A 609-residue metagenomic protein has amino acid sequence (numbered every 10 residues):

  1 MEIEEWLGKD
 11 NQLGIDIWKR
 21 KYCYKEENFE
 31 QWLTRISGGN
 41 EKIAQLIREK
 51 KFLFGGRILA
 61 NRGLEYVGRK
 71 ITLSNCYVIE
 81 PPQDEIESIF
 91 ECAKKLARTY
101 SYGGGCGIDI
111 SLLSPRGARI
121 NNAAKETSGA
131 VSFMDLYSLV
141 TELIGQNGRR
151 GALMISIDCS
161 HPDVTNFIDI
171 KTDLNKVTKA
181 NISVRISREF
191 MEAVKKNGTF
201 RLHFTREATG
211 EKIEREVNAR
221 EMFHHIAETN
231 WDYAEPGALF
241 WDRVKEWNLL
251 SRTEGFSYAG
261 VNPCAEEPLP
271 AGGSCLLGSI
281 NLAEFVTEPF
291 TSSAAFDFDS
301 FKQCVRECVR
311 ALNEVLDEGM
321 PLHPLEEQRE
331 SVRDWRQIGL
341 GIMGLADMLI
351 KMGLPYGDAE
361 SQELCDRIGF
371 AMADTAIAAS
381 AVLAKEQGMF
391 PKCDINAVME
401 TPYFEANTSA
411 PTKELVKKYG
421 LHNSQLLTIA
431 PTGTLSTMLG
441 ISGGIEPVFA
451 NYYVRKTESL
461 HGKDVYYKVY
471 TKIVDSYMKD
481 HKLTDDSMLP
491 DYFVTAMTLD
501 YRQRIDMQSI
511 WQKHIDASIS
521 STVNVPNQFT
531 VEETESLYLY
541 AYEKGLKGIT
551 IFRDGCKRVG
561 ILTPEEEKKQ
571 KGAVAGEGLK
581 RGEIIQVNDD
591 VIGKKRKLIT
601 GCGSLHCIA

Functional and structural regions predicted by a protein language model:
M1-L73, V78-E80, K196, T205 (+6 more regions): Acidic/polar, glycine-rich intrinsically disordered N-terminal extensions of enzymes
E2-E4, G8, R20, S74-F298 (+4 more regions): Active-site cavity-forming subdomains of large catalytic enzyme subunits
D10, I47-Y66, V309-M320, S331-G353 (+1 more regions): Core structural elements
F29-V78, E87, R201-A208, K212-T229 (+2 more regions): Gly/Pro-rich turn-and-neighbor structural signature
T205, C304-R329, R333, P355-T432 (+2 more regions): Internal maturation/activation junctions in enzymes
A259, C264-P268, L312, L316-E318 (+6 more regions): Catalytic alpha/beta core of large soluble enzyme barrels
K413-K418, T563-A609: Short, Gly/Pro- and small/polar-rich lid/capping loops
